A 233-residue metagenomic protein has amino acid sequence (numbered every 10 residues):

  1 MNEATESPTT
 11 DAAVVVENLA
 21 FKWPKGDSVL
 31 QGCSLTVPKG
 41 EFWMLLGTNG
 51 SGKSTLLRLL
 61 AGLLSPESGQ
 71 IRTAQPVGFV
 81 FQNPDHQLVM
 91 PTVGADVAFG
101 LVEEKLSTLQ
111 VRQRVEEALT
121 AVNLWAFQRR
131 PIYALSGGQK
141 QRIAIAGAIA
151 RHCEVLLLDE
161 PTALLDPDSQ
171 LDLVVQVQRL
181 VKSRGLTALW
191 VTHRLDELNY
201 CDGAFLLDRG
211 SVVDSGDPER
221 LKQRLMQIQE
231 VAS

Functional and structural regions predicted by a protein language model:
N2-V16, A20-G32, T108: A short, flexible loop at the N-terminus of ABC-type nucleotide-binding domains that lies
L46-T48: The feature captures the beta-strand-to-loop junction immediately N-terminal to the Walker
A61: Helix-to-loop junction immediately C-terminal to a conserved catalytic motif
L109-F127: Conserved ABC ATPase "signature" region
P131-L135, Q139: Conserved ABC ATPase signature
L156-E160: Catalytic Walker B motif of ABC-type/P-loop ATPase nucleotide-binding domains
S211-S233: Conserved beta-strand-loop-alpha-helix hinge in the C-terminal portion of ABC ATPase nucleotide-binding domains
